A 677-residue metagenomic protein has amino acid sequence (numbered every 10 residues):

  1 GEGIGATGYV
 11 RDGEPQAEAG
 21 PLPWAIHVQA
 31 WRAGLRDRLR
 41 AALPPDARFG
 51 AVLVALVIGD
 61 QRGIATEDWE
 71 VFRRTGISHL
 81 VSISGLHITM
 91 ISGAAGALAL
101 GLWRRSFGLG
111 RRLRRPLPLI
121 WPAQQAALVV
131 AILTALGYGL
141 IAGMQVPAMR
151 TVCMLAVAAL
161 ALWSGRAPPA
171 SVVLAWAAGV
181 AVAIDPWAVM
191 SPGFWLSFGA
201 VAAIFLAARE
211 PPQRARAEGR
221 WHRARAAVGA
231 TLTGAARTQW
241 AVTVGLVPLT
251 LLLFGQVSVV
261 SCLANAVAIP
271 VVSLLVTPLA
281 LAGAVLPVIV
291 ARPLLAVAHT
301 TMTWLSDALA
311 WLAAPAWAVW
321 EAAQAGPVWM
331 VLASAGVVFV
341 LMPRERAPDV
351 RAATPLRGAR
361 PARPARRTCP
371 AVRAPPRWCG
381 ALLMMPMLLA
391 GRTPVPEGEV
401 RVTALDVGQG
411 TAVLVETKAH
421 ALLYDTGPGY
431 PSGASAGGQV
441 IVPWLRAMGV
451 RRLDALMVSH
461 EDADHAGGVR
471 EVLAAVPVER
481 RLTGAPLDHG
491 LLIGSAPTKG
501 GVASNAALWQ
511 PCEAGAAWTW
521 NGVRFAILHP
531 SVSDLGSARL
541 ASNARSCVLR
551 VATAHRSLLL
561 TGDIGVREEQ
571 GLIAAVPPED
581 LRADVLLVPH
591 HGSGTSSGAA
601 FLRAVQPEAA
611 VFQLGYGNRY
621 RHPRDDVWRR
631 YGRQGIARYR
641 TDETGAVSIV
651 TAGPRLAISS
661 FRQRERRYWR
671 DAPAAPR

Functional and structural regions predicted by a protein language model:
G1-H79, Q439-R446, R452, A474 (+5 more regions): Membrane-interface helix/helix-cap signal primarily in integral membrane proteins
E2-T151, A455-M457, S557-G562, V566 (+2 more regions): Aromatic-rich juxtamembrane segments at the membrane interface
L56, S84, G143, G193 (+16 more regions): Divalent metal-coordination and catalytic microenvironments
A135, G139-L140, M144-A353, L572 (+3 more regions): Internal transmembrane alpha-helical bundles of multi-pass membrane proteins
W195, G229, T233, W317-R401 (+3 more regions): Glycine- and aromatic-enriched alpha-helical transmembrane segments of multi-pass membrane proteins
V395-T519, V523-A526, V532: Soluble catalytic regions of membrane-associated enzymes that act on cell-envelope and secretory-pathway components
L405, Q409, S435-R446, V458-S459 (+2 more regions): Active-site-proximal loop/helix segments of hydrolase catalytic cores
Y639-R677: A short C-terminal boundary segment appended to hydrolase-like catalytic domains
